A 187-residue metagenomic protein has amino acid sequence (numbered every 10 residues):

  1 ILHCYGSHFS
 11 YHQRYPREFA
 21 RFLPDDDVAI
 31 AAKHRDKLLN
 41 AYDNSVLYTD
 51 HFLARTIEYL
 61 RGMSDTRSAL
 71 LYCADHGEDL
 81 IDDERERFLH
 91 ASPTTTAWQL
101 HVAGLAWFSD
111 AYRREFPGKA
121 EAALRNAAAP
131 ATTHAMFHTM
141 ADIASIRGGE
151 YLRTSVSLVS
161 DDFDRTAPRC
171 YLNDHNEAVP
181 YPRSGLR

Functional and structural regions predicted by a protein language model:
I1-R187: Catalytic domains that recognize anionic headgroups
